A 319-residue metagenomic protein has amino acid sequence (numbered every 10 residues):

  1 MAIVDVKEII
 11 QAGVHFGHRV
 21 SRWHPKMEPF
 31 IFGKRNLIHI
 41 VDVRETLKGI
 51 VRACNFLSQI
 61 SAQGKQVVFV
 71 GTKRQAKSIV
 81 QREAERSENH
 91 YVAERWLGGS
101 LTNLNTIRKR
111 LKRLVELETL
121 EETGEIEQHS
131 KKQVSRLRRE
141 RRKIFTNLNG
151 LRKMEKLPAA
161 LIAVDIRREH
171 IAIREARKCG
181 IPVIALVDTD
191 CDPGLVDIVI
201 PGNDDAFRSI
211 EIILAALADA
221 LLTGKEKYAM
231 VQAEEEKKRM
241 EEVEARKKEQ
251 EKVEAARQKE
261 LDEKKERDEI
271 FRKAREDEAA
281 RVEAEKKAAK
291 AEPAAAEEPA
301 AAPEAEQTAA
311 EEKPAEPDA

Functional and structural regions predicted by a protein language model:
M1-I3, K227-A319: Intrinsically disordered, compositionally biased charged tails
M1-Q232: Ribosome large-subunit tunnel/peptidyl-transferase-proximal elements
